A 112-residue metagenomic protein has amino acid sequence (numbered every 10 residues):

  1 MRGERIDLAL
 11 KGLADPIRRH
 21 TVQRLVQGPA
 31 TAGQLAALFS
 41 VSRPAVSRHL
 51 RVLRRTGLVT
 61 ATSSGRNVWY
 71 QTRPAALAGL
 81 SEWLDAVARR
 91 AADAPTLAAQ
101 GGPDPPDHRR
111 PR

Functional and structural regions predicted by a protein language model:
M1-R5, K11, Q23, P74-R112: Amphipathic alpha-helical dimerization/coiled-coil segments that flank or bridge DNA-binding/regulatory modules
L13-R19: Short alpha-helical elements of helix-turn-helix
P16, G28-T31: Short capping segments at the starts of secondary-structure elements
T31, S42-A45: Helix-turn-helix DNA-binding motif, specifically the short coil turn and the N-cap/start of the second
A37, R48, R54-R55: Alpha-helical residues within the helix-turn-helix
R54-G65, Q71: Beta-hairpin "wing" of winged helix-turn-helix
